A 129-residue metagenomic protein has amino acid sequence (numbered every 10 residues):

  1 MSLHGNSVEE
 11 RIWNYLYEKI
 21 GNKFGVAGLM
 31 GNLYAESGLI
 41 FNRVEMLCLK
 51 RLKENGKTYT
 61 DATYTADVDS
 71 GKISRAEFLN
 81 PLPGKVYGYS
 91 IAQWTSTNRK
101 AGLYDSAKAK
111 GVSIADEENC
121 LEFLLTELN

Functional and structural regions predicted by a protein language model:
M1-L39: Export/targeting segments at the very N-terminus of extracytoplasmic proteins
L3, V8-R11, S37-N129: Peptidoglycan-targeting cell-wall enzymes and recognition modules
